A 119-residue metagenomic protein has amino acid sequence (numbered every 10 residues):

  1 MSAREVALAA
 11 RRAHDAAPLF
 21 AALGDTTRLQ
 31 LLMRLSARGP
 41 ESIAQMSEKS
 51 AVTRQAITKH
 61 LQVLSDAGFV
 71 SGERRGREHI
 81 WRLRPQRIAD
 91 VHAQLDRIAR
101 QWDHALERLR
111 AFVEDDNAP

Functional and structural regions predicted by a protein language model:
S2, V6, A10-T53, A67 (+1 more regions): N-terminal helix-turn-helix DNA-binding core of bacterial DNA-binding proteins
R12, E107, A111-P119: Short, charged, intrinsically disordered terminal tails
L61-Q62: Short, hydrophobic-biased segments on the C-terminal half of alpha helices that form "recognition helices"
R84, I88-F112: C-terminal structural segments of small proteins and small subunits
